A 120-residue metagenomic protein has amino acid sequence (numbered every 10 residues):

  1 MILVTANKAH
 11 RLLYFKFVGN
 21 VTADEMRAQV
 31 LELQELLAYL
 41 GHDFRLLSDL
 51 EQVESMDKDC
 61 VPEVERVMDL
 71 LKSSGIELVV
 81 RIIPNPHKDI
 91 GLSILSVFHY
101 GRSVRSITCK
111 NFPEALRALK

Functional and structural regions predicted by a protein language model:
M1-K120: Amphipathic, Lys/Arg-enriched alpha-helical "gate/interface" segment within cytosolic domains that mediates
